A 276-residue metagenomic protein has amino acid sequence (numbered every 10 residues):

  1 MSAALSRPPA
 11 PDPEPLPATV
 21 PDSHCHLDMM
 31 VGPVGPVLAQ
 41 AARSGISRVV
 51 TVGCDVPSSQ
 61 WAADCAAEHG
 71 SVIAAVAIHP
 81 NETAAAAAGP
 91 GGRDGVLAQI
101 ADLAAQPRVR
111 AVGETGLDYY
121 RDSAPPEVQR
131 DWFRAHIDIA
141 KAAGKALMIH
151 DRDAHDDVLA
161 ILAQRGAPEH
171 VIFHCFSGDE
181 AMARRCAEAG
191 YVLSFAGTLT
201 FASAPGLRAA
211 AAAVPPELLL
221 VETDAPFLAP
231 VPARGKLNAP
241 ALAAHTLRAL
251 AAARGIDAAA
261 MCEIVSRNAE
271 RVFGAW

Functional and structural regions predicted by a protein language model:
M1-W276: Mid-domain alpha/beta scaffold segments of enzyme catalytic cores
